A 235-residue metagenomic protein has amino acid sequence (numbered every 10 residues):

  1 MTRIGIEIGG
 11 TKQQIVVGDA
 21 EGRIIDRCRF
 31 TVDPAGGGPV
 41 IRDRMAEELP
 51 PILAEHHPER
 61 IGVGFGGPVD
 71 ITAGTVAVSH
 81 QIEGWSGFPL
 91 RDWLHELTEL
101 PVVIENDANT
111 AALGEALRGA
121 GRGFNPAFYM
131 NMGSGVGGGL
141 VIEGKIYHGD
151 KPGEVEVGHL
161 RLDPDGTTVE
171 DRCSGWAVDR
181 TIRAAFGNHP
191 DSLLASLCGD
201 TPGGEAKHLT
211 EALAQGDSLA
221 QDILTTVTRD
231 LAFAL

Functional and structural regions predicted by a protein language model:
T2, V16-D19, C28, G36-V40 (+3 more regions): Glycine/GP-enriched mid-protein hinge/lid loop-to-helix segment characteristic of carbohydrate kinases
R3-F65: Conserved phosphate-binding loops in N-terminal lobes of ATP-dependent enzymes of the actin/Hsp70/sugar-kinase
E7-G9, D19, D70, D107 (+1 more regions): Acidic active-site catalytic centers that drive phospho-/nucleotidyl reactions and related ester hydrolyses
T11, G66-V69, G133-G135: Short glycine-rich anion-binding loops that position phosphate/pyrophosphate groups of nucleotides and phosphorylated
I24, V76, I146-Y147: Hydrophobic "anchor" residues
G38-A46, P50, E59-I61, P68-P126: Glycine-rich phosphate-binding loop and adjoining helix at the ATP-binding site of ATP-dependent phosphoryl-transfer
